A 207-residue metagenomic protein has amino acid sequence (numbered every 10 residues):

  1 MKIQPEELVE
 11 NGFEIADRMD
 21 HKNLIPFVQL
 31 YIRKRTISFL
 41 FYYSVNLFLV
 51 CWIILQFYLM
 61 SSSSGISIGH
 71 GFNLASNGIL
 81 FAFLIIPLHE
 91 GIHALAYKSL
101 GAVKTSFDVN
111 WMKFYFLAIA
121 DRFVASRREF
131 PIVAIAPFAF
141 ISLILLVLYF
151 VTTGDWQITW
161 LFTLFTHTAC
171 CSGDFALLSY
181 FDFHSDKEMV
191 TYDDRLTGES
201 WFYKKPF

Functional and structural regions predicted by a protein language model:
M1-L59, Y115-F207: Metalloprotease/metallohydrolase-associated module, dominated by Zn2+-dependent proteases
L59-I68: Membrane-interface helix termini and inter-helical loops of multi-pass transporters
S62, I85-P87, G91, S172 (+1 more regions): Aromatic-residue detector
I68, L95-G101, I119-S126: Short juxtamembrane and helix-loop transition motifs at transmembrane-helix boundaries in membrane proteins
H70-I86: Short pre-active-site segment immediately N-terminal to the catalytic Zn-binding motif
I85-K98, P137: Active-site recognition of the HExxH zinc-binding catalytic motif
L95-V109, S179-D182: Membrane-water interface of transmembrane alpha-helices
A102-R122: Juxtamembrane inter-helical linkers in multi-pass membrane proteins
